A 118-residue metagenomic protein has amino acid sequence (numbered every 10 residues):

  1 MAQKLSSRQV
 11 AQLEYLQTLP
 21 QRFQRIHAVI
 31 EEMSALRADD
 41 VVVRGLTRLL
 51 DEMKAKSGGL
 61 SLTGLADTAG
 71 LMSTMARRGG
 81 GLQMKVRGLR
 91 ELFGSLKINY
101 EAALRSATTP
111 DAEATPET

Functional and structural regions predicted by a protein language model:
M1-I30, K56, G81-T118: Amphipathic, coiled-coil-like alpha-helical segments
L5, E32, R48-D51: Residue-level detector of functional hotspots within protein domains
A28, E32-R44: Helix-loop segments that flank and shape redox-cofactor active sites
L36, G79-L82: Short strand->helix junction
D40-R77: Extended, amphipathic alpha-helices with heptad-repeat/coiled-coil or helix-bundle character that serve as
